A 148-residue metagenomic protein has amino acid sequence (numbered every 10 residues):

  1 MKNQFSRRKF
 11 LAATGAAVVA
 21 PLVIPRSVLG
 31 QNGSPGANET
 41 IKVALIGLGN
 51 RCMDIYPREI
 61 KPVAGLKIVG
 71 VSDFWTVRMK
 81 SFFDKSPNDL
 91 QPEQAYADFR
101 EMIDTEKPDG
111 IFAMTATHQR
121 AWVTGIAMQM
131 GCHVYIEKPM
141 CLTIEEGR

Functional and structural regions predicted by a protein language model:
M1-H133, E145: N-terminal glycine-/serine-/threonine-rich beta1-alpha1-beta2 phosphate-ribose binding loop of Rossmann-like
L48, P139-M140: Active-site loop/turn elements of alpha/beta-hydrolase fold enzymes, especially the short glycine-/histidine-rich
M140-R148: Rossmann-fold NAD(P)-binding glycine/threonine-rich loop
